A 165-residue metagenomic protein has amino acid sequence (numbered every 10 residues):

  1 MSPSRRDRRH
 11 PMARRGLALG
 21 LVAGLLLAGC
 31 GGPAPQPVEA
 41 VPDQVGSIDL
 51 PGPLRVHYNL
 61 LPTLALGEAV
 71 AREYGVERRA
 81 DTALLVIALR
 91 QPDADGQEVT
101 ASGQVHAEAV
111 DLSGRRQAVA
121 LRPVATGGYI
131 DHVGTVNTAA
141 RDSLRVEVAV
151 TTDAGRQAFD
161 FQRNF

Functional and structural regions predicted by a protein language model:
S2-L19: Bacterial N-terminal signal peptides that target proteins for export
L26-G29: C-terminal motif of bacterial Sec signal peptides marking the signal peptidase cleavage site
A34-V45: Short, low-complexity, disordered segments immediately C-terminal to signal peptides in bacterial exported proteins
G46-R79, V136: Post-signal-peptide N-terminal segment of Sec-exported extracytoplasmic proteins
T82-D93: Beta-strand-rich structural segments
A120-R145: Short, solvent-exposed, Trp/other aromatic-anchored flexible loops in extracytoplasmic proteins
V136-N137, V146-R156: Short, exposed beta-strand-loop hairpins at the edges of beta-sheets in extracellular/periplasmic proteins
R156-F165: Edge beta-strands of extracellular beta-sandwich domains
